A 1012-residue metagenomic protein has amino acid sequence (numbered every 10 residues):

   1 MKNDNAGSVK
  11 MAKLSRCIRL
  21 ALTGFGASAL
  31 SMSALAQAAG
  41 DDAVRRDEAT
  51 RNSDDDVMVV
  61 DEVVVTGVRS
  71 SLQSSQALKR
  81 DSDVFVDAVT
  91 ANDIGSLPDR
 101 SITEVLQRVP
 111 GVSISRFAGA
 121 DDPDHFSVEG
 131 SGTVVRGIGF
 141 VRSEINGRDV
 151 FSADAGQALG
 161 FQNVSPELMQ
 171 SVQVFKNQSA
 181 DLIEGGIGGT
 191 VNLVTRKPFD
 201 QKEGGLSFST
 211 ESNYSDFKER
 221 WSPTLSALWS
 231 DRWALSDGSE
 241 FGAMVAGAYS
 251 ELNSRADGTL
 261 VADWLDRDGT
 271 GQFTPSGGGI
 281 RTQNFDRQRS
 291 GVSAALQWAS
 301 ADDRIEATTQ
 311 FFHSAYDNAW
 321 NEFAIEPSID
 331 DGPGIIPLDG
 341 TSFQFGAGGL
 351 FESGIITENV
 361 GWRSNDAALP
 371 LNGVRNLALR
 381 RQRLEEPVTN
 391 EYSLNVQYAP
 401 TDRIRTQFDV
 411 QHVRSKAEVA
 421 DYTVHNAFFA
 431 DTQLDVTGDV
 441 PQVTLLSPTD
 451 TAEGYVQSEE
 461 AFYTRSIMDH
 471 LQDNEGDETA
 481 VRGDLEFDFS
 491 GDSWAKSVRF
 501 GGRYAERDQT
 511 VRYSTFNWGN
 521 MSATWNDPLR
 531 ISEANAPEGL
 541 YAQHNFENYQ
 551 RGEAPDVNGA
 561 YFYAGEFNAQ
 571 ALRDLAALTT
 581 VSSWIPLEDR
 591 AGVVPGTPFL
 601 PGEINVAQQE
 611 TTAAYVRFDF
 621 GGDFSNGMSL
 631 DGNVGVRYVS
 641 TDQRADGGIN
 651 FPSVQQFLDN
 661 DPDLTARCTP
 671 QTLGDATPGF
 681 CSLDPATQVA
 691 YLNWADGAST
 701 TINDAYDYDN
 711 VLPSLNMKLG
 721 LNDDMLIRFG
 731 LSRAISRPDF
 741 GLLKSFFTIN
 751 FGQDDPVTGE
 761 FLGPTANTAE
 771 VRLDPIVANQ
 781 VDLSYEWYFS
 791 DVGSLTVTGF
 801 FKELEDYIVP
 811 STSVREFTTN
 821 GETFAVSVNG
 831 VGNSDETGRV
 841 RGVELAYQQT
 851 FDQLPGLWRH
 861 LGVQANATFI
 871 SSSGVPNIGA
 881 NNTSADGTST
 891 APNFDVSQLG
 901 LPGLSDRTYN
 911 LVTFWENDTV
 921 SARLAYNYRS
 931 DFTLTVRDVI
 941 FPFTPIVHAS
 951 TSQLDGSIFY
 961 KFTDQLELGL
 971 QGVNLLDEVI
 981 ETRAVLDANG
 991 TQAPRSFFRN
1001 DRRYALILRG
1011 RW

Functional and structural regions predicted by a protein language model:
K2-D4, S522, N927-V939, F959-W1012: C-terminal beta-signal and adjacent terminal beta-strands/loops of Gram-negative outer-membrane beta-barrel proteins
V64-R100: N-terminal periplasmic "start-of-domain" segments of outer-membrane beta-barrel proteins
T103-D149: Extracytoplasmic beta-strand/coil segments of soluble accessory domains associated with Gram-negative outer-membrane
G132, R148-K176: Short acidic/polar hinge/loop motifs at secondary-structure boundaries that mediate gating or recognition
P198-G204, A234-F241, A301-I305, D402-R405 (+7 more regions): Short loop/turn motifs that connect adjacent beta-strands in outer-membrane beta-barrel proteins
K218-N365, P370, L377, L384-N395 (+1 more regions): Transmembrane beta-barrel wall of Gram-negative outer-membrane proteins
P387-T389, E603, A607, Y706 (+6 more regions): Outer-membrane beta-barrel signature, preferentially recognizing the C-terminal barrel domain of Gram-negative
G799-L804, I808-V936, L976: Gram-negative outer-membrane beta-barrel transporters
